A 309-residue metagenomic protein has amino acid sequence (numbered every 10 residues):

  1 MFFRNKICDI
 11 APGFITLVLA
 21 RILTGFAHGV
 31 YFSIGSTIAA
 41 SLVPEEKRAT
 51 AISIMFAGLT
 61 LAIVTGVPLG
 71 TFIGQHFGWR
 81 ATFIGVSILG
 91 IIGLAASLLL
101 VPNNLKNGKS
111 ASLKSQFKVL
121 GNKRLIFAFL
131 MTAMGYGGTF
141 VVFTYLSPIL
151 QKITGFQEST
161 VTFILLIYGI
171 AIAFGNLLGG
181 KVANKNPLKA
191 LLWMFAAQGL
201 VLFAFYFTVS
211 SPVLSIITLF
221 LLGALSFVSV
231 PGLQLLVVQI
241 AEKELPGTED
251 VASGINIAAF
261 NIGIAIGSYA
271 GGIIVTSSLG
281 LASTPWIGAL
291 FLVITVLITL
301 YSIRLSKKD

Functional and structural regions predicted by a protein language model:
F3-R4, P12-T24, V213-L221: Paired small-residue
I10-T16, G155, T208-S210: Helix-breaking motifs and short loop linkers at transmembrane-helix boundaries and internal kinks in secondary membrane
P12-T16, A20-G58: Cytoplasmic helix-loop-helix junction between adjacent transmembrane helices in 12-TM secondary transporters
Q75-I88, I273-L292: A membrane-interface helix-boundary motif in multi-pass transporters
S87-K106, I298-T299: C-terminal membrane-cytosol helix-exit motif in multi-pass small-molecule transporters
R124-L166: Extracytoplasmic gate region of multi-pass secondary transporters
G175-P187: Helix-to-loop junctions at the C-terminal end of transmembrane segments in multipass secondary transporters
I240-L279: A late C-terminal transmembrane helix in Major Facilitator Superfamily
